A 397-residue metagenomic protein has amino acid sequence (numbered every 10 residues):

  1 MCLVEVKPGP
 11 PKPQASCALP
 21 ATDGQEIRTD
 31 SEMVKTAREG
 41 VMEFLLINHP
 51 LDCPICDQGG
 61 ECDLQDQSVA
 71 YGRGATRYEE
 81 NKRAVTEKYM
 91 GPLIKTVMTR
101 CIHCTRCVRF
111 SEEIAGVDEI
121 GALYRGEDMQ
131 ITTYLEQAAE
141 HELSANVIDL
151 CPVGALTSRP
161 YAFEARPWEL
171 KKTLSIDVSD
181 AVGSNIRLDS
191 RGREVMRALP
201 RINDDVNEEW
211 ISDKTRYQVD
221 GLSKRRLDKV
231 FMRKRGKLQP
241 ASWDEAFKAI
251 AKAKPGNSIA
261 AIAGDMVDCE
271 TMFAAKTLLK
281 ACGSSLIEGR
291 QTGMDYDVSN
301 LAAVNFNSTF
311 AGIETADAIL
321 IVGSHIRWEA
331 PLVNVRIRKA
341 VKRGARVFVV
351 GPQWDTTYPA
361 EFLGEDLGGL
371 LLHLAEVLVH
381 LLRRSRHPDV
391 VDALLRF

Functional and structural regions predicted by a protein language model:
M1, K12, T22, T36-A37 (+3 more regions): Generic alpha-helix structural propensity
M1-C2, S212: Short, thiol/selenol-centered motifs that function as redox-active sites or metal-ligating centers
L3-D177, V182-I186, G192-E194: Fe-S ferredoxin-like electron-transfer domains and their immediately adjacent linker/connector regions across
L46, P50, V97, C104 (+4 more regions): Catalytic alpha/large subunits of respiratory electron-transfer oxidoreductases, centered on bis-MGD molybdoenzymes
